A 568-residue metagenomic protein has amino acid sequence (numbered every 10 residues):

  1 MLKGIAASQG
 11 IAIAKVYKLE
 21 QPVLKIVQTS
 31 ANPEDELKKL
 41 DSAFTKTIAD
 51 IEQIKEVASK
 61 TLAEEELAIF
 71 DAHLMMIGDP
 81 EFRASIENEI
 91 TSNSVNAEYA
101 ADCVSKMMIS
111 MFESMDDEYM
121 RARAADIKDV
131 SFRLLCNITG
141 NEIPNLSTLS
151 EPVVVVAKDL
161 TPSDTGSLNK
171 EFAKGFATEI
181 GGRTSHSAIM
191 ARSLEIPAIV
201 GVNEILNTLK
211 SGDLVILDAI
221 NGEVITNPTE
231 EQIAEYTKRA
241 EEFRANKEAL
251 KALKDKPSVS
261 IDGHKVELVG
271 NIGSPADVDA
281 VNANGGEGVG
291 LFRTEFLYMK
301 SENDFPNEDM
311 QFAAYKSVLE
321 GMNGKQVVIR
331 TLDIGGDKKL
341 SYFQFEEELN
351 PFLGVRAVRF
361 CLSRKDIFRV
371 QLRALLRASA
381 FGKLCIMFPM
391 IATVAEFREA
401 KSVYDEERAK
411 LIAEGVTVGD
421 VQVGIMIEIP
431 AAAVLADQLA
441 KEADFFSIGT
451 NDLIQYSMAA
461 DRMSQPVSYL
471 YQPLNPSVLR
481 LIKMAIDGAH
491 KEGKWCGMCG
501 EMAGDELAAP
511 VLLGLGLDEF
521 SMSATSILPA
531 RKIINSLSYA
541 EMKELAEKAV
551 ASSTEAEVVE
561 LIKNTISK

Functional and structural regions predicted by a protein language model:
M1-G290, T294-G321, V327, T331-I334 (+6 more regions): Non-catalytic, soluble scaffold/interaction modules
K247-K568: Conserved alpha/beta-domain cores
